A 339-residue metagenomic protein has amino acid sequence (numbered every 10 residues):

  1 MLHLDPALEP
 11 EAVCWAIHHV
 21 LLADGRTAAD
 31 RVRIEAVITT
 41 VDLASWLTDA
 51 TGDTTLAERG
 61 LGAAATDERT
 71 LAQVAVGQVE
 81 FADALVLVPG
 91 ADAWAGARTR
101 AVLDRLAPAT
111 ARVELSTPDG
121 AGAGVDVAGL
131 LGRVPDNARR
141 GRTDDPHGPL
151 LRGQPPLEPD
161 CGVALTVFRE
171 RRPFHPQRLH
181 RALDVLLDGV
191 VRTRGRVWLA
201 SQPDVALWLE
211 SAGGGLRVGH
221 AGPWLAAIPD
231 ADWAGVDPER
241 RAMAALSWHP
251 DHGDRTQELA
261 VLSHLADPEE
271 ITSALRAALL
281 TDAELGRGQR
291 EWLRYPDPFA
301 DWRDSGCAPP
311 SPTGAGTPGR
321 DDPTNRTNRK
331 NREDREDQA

Functional and structural regions predicted by a protein language model:
M1-A50: An N-terminal, globular interaction/scaffold subdomain
V13-H18, D53, A97-L106, S273-R276: Short, aromatic/basic amphipathic alpha-helical patches
R26-A29, T39, S45-T48, T54-H249 (+3 more regions): C-terminal accessory "lid"/substrate-recognition subdomains
D92-A93, H264-P268: Helix N-cap motif at beta-to-alpha junctions
A182-V185, I271-L279: Short amphipathic alpha-helices in soluble, non-transmembrane regions that often serve as interface/regulatory elements
Q257-H264: A short beta-strand structural signal in non-transmembrane regions
D267, E284-G286: Mid-to-C-terminal oligomerization/interaction "stalk" domains of large proteins
P323-R335: Intrinsically disordered, low-complexity proline-rich tandem-repeat tracts
